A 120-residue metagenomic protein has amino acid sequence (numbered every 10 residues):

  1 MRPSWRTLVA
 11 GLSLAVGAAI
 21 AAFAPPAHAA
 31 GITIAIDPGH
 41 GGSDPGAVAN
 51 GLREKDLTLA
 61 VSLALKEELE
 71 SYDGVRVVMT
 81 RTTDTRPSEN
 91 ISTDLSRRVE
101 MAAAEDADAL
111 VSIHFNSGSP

Functional and structural regions predicted by a protein language model:
R2-A29: Secretory targeting and sorting signals
H28-P120: Catalytic-core regions of hydrolytic enzymes
